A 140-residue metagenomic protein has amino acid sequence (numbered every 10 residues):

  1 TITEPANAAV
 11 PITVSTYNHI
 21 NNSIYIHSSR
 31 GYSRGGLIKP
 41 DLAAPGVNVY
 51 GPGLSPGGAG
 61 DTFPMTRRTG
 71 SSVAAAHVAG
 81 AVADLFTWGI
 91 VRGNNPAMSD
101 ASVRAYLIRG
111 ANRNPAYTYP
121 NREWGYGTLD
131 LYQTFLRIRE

Functional and structural regions predicted by a protein language model:
T1-G51, R109-A111: Catalytic-core segments of hydrolase enzymes
P5-A8, N21, G36, S72-A79 (+3 more regions): Conserved structured core elements
H27-S29, G57, N121: Short, glycine/charged-enriched secondary-structure capping and boundary segments
S28-G31, G53, S72, Q133: Solvent-exposed, flexible loop/coil residues
P40, L129-D130: Substrate-binding/active-site groove segments that recognize and process beta-1,4-linked N-acetyl-hexosamine
G46-Y119: Hydrolase catalytic cores
P120-G127: Zinc-dependent metallohydrolase catalytic domains
L131-E140: Secreted peptidase-domain scaffold signal
